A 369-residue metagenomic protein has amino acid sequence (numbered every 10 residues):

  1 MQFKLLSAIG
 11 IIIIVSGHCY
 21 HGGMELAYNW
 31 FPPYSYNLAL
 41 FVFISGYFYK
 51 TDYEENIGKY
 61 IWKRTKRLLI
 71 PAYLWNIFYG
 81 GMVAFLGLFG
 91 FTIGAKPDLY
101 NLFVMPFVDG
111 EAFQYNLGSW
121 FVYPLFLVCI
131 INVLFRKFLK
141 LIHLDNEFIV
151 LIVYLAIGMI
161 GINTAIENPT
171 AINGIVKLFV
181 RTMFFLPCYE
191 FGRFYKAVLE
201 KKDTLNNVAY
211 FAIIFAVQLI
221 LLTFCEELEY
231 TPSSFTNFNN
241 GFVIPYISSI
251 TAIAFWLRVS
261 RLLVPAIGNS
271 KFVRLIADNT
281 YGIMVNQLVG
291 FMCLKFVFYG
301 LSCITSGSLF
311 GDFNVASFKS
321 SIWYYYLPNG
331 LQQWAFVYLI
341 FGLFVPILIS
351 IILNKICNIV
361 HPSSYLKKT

Functional and structural regions predicted by a protein language model:
M1-T369: Alpha-helical transmembrane segments and their immediate juxtamembrane cytosolic regions
